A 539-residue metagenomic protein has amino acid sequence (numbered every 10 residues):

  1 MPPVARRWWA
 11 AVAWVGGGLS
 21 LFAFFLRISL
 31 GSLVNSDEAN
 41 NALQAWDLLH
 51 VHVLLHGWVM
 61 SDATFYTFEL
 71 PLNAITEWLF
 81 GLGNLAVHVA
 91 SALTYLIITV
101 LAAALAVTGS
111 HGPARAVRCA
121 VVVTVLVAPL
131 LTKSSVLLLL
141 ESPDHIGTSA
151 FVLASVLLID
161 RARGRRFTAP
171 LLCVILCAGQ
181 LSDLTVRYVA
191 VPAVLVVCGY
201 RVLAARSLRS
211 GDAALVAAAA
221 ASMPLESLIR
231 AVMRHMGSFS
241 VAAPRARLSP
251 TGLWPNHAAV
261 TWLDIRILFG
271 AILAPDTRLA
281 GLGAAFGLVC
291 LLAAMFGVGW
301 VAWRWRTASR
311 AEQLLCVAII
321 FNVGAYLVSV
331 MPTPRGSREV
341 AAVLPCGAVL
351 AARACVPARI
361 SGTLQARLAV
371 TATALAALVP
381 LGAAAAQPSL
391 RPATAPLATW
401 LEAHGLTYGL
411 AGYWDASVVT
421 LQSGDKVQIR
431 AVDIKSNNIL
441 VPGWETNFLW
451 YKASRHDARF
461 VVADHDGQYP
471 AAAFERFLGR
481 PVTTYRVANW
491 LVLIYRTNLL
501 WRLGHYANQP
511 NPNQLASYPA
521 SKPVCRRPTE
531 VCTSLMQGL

Functional and structural regions predicted by a protein language model:
P2-A5, S110-A116, R165-R166, V202-V216 (+2 more regions): Membrane-interface helix-loop-helix junctions at transmembrane boundaries of multi-pass membrane enzymes, predominantly
A10-G17, P170, V216-A221, A293 (+1 more regions): Signature aromatic-anchored transmembrane alpha helix within multi-pass, membrane-resident enzymes that catalyze glycan
V15-G18, V89-R115, A154, F296-G299: Transmembrane-helix motifs of polytopic, lipid-linked glycan transferases
N40-D47, V59-L82, A259-P275: Short hydrophobic/aromatic helix or loop-helix immediately within or flanking a transmembrane segment in polytopic
D62, P113-D160, T333-G347, Y413-W414: Membrane-interface micro-motifs in multi-pass membrane enzymes
A63, A403-L440: Short periplasmic/luminal acceptor-recognition loop of GT-C membrane glycosyltransferases, typified by
P143-F151, Y188-V189, G281-A293, R310-R359: Hydrophobic/aromatic-rich transmembrane helices and adjacent perimembrane loops
F167-L184, A190-L195, P224: Membrane-interface alpha helices of multi-pass inner-membrane proteins
